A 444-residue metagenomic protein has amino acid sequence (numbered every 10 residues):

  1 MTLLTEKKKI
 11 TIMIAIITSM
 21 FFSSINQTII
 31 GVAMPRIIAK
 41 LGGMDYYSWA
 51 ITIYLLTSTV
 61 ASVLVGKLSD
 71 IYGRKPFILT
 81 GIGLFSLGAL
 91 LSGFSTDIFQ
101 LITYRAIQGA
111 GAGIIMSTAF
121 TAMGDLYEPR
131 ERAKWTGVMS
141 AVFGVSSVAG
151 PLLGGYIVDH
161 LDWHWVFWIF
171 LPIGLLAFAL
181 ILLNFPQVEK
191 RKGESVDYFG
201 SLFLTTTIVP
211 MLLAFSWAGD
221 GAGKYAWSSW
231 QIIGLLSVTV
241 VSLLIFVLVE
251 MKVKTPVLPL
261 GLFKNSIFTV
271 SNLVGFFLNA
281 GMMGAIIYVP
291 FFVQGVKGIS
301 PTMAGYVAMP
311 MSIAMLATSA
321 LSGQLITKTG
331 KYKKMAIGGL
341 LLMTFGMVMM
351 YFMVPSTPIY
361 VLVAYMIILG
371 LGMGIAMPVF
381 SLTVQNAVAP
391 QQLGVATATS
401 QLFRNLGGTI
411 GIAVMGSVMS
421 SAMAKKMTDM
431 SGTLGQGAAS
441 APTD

Functional and structural regions predicted by a protein language model:
T2-L3, F178-T205, D220-S228, M251-S266 (+1 more regions): Flexible interhelical linker loops that connect adjacent transmembrane helices in multi-pass membrane transporters
M13-T57, A61, D162, F199 (+2 more regions): Transmembrane core module of solute transporters
F21, T52-L56, G83, G137-A141 (+6 more regions): Transmembrane alpha-helical cores of Major Facilitator Superfamily
I37-I38, L68-S69, L153-L161, F215 (+3 more regions): Interfacial helix-cap and linker-helix signal at transmembrane-aqueous boundaries of multi-pass secondary transporters
Y46, E131-V138, Q392-T399: Cytoplasmic loop-to-transmembrane helix junctions
S62-G200, L204, W217, W230: Helix-loop-helix hairpins in multi-pass membrane proteins, especially solute transporters
T383, T399, N405-D444: Hydrophobic transmembrane architecture of multi-pass small-molecule transporters
